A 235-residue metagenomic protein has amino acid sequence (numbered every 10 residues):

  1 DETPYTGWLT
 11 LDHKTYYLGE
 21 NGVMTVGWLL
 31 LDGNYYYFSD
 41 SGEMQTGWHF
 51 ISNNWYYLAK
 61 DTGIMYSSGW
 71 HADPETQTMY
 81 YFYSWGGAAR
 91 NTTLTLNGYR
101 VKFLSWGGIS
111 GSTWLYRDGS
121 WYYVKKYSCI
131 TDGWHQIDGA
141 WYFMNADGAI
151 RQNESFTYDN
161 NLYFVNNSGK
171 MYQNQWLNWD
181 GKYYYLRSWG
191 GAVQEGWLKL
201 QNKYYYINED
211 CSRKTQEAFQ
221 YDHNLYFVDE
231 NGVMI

Functional and structural regions predicted by a protein language model:
D1-I235: Extracellular adhesion/carbohydrate-binding repeat motifs centered on closely spaced tryptophans
